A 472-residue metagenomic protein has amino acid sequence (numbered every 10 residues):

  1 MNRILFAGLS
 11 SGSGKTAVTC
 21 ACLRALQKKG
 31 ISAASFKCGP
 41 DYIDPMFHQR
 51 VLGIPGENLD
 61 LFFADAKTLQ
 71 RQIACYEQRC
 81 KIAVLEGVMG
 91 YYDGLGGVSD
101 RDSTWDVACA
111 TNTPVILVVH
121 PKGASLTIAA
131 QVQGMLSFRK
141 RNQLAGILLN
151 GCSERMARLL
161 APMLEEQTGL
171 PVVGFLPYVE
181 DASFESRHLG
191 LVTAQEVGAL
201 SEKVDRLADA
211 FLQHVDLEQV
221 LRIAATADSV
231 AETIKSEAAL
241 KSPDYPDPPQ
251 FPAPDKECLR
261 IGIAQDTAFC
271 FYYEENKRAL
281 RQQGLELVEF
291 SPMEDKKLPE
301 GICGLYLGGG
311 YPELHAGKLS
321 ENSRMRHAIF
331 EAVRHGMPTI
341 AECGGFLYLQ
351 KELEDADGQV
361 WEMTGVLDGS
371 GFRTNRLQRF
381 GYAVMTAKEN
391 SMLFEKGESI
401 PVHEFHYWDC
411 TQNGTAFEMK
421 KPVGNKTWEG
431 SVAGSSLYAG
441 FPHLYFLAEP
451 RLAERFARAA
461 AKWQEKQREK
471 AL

Functional and structural regions predicted by a protein language model:
N2-A17, L23-T111, V119-G146, G151-L159: ATP-dependent carboxylate-amine ligase catalytic core
R3, I31-A34, C258-R260, E286 (+1 more regions): Residues that mark the start of a beta-strand
K37, V172-E180, E286-E294: Beta-strand->loop->alpha-helix junctions that form or flank phosphate-binding loops in nucleotide-handling enzymes
A108, P254-E257, F269-R281, E286-V288 (+2 more regions): C-terminal and late-domain segments of enzyme folds
T113, L170, R334-P338: A short helix->loop->beta-strand "cap" motif at the edges of active sites that frequently abuts
S125-P252: Internal gly/pro-rich beta-alpha loop/helix module that stabilizes soluble enzyme cofactors or their anionic handles
P246-S323, H327-A332: Phosphate-binding active sites in nucleotide-utilizing proteins
P312-S391: Cysteine-nucleophile active-site neighborhood
